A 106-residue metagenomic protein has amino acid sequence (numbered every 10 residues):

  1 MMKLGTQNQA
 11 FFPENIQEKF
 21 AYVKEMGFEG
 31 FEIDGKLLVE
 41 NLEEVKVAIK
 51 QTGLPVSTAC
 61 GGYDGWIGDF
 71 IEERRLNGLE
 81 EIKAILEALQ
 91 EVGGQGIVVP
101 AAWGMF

Functional and structural regions predicted by a protein language model:
M1-Q95: N-terminal pre-domain/capping segments
V92-F106: Mobile beta-alpha loop/short-helix "lid" or hinge segments that flank ligand
